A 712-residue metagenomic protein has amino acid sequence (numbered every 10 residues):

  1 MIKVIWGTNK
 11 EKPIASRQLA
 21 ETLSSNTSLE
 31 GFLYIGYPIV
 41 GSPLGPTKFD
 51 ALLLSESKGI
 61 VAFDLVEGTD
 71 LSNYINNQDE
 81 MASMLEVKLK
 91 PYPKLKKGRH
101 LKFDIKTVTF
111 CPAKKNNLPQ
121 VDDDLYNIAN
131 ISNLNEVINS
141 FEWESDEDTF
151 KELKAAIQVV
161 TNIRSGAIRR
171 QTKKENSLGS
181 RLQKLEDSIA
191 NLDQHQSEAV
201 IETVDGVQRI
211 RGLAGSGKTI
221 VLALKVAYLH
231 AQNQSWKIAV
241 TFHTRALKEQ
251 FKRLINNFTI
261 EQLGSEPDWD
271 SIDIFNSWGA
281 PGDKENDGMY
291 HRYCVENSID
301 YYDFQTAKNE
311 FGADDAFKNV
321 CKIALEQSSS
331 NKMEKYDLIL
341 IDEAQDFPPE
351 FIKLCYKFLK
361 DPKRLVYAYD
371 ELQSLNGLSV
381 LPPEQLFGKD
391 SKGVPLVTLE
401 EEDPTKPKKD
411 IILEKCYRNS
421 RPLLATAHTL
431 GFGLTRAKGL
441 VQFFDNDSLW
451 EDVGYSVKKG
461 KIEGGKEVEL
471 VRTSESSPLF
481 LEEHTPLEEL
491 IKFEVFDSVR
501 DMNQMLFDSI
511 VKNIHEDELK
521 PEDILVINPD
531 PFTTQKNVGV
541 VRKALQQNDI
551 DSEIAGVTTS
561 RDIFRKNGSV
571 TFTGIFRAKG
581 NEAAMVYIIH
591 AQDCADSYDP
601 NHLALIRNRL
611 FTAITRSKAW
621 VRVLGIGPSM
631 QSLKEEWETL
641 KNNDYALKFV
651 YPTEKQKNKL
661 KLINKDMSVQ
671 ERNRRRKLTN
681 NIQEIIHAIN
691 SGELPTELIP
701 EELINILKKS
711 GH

Functional and structural regions predicted by a protein language model:
M1-Q171: Accessory nucleic-acid engagement/destabilization modules that flank
L33-S55, I60-D64, E147-G282, F572 (+2 more regions): P-loop NTPase Walker
S55-P91, K102-F103, K115-S132, I255-S329 (+3 more regions): Conserved P-loop NTPase-based nucleic-acid remodeling module centered on helicase motor cores
S83-P93, N608-V621: Metal-dependent nuclease catalytic cores in nucleic-acid-processing enzymes, especially RNase H-like/related
L95-R99, S330-N331, H515-L519: Surface-exposed acidic, glycine-flexible loop patches that form ligand/cofactor-binding and adhesion interfaces
K114-N191, Q196-S197, S330, L662 (+1 more regions): Non-catalytic C-terminal interaction segments of nucleic acid-processing enzymes
S177-R211, F275, G282, D287-L386 (+2 more regions): Conserved helicase NTPase motor core
R209-A239, H243-W269, S277-D283, L338 (+2 more regions): Conserved helicase motor core of SF1/SF2 NTP-dependent helicases
